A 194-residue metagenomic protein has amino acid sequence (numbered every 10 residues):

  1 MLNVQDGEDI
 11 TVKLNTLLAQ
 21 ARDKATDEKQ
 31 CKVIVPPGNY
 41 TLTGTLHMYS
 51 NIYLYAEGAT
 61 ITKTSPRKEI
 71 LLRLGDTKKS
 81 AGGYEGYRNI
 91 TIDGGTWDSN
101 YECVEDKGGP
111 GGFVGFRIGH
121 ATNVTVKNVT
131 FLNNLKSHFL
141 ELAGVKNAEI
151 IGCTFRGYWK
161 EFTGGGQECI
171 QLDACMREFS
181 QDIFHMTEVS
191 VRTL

Functional and structural regions predicted by a protein language model:
M1-N3: Generic N-terminal amphipathic, Lys/Arg-enriched alpha-helix
Q5-N15, E28-E69, W97, F131 (+1 more regions): N-terminal extracellular ligand-recognition/capping segment immediately after the signal peptide
L14, T43, P66-G83, V104-R117 (+2 more regions): Extracellular beta-strand/beta-solenoid scaffold signature
A21-E28, S80-G83, K160: Alpha-helix termini
D27, I34, M48, Y55 (+8 more regions): Residue-level signal for WD-repeat beta-propeller blades
I34, T41, H47, Y53-Y55 (+10 more regions): Extracellular beta-strand solenoid repeats
Y53, A59-I61, G75-E85: Hydrophobic or amphipathic alpha-helical targeting/insertion segments
E57-A59, R88-S99, T122-N133, K146-W159 (+2 more regions): Right-handed parallel beta-helix
